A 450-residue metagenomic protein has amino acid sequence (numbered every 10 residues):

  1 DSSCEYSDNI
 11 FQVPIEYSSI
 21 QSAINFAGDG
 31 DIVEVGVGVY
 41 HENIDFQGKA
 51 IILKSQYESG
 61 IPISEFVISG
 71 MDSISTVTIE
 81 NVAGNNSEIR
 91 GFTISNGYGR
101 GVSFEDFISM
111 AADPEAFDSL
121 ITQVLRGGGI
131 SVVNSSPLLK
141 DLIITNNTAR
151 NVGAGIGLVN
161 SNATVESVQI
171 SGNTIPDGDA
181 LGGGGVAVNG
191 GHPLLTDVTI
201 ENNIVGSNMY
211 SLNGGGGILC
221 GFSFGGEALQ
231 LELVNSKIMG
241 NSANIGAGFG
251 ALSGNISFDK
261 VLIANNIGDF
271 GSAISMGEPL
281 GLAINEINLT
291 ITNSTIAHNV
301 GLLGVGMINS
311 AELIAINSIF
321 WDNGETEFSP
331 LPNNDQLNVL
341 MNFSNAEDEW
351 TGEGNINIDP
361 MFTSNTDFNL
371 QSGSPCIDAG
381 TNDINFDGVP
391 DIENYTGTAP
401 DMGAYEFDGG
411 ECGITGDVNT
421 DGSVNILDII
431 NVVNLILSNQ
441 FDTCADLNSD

Functional and structural regions predicted by a protein language model:
D1-S22, F26, V37-V39, D359-N365 (+1 more regions): Right-handed parallel beta-helix/beta-solenoid
I15, A50-F107, E349-M361, N365: Right-handed parallel beta-helix/beta-spiral solenoid domain characteristic of secreted/periplasmic
I15-S22, I32-I52, Q56-G60, T326 (+1 more regions): N-terminal extracellular ligand-recognition/capping segment immediately after the signal peptide
Q21-G28, V418-F441, N448-D450: Alpha-helical segments with a strong preference for the paired helices of cellulosomal dockerin domains
E42-N43, G48-A50, N162-T164, T196-I204 (+5 more regions): Predominantly extracellular beta-rich ligand-binding scaffolds that present long acidic/polar faces for carbohydrate
E88-G215, N235, M239-N241: Right-handed parallel beta-helix
G91, N96-F117, W350-G352, T366-F407 (+1 more regions): Active-site and glycan-interaction determinants of carbohydrate-active enzymes
D383-N385, G413-N419, D446-D450: Acidic, divalent-cation-chelating loop motifs in proteins
